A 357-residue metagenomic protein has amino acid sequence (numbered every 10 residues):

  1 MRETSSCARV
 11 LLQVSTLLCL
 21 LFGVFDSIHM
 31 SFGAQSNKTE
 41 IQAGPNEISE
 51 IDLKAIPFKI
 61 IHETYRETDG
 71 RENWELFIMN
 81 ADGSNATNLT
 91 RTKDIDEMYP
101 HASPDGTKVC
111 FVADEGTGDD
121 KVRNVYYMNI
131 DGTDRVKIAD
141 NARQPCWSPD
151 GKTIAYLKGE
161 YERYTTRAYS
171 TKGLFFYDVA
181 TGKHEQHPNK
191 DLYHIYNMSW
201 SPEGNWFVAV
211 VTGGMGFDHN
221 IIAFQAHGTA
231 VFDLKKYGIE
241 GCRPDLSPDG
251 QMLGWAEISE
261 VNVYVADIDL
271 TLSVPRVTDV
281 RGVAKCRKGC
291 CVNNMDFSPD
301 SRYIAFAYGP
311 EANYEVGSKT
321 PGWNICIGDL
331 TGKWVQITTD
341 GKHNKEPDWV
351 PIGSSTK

Functional and structural regions predicted by a protein language model:
R2-S15: Bacterial N-terminal signal peptides that target proteins for export
Q13-S27: Bacterial N-terminal signal peptides
V14, G33-A34: A cross-taxon signal for low-complexity, glycine/charged-rich
I28-F32: Sec/Tat signal peptide C-region and signal peptidase I cleavage site
A34-K357: Sequence signature of WD/YWTD-type beta-propeller architectures
